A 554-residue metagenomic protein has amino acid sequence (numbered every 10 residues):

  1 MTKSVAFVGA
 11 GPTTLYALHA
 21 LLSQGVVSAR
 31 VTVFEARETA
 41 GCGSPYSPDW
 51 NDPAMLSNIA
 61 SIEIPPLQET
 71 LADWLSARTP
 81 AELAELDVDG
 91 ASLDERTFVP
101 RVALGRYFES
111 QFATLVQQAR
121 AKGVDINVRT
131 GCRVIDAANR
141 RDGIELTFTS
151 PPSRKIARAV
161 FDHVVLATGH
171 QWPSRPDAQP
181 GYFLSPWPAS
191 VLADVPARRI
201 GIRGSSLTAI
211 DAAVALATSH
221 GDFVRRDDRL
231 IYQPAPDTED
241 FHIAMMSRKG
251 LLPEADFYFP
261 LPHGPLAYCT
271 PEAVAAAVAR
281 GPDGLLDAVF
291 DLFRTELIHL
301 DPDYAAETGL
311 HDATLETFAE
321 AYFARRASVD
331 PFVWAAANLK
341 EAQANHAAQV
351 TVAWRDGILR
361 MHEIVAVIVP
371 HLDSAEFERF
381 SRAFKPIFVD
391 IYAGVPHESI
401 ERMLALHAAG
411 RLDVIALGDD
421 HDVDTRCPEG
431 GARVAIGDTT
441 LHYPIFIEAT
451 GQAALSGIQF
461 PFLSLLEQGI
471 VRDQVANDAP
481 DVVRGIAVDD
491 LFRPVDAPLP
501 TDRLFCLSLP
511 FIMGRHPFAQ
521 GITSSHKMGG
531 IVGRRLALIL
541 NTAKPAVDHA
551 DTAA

Functional and structural regions predicted by a protein language model:
M1-S44, P48, A91-L540, A550-A554: Flavin (primarily FAD) cofactor-binding/catalytic cores of flavoenzymes
T32, W50, P66-R78, S205 (+1 more regions): A broadly tuned "polar low-complexity/structure-edge" signature
D49-D73, G264-P271: N-terminal glycine-rich dinucleotide-binding loop that anchors FAD/FMN and/or NAD(P) in oxidoreductases
I59-A113: Conserved N-terminal/central alpha/beta ligand/cofactor-binding core
